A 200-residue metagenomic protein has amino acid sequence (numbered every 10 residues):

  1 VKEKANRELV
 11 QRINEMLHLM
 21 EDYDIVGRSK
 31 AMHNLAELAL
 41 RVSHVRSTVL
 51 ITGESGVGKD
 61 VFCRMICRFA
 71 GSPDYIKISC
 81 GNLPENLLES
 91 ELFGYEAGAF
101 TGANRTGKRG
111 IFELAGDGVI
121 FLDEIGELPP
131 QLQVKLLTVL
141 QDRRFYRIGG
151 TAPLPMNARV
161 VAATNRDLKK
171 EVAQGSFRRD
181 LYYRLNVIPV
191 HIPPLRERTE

Functional and structural regions predicted by a protein language model:
K4, Q11, H18, D22-D24 (+6 more regions): Nucleotide-binding/hydrolysis machinery
D24, E37-G102, E113-P129, P194-T199: Conserved post-Walker A coupling segment in P-loop NTPases
A31, H44-S47, Q141, F177: Amphipathic alpha-helical protein-protein interaction surfaces
H33-N34, N104-G107, I120, A163: Short, conserved clusters of charged catalytic residues that mark active-site and nucleotide-handling motifs
F62, L87-E91, E96-A99, N104-I111 (+10 more regions): Helical "lid/switch" subdomain of P-loop NTPase nucleotide-binding domains
G116-V119, K135, M156-V161: Loop/turn-to-beta-strand initiation segments
